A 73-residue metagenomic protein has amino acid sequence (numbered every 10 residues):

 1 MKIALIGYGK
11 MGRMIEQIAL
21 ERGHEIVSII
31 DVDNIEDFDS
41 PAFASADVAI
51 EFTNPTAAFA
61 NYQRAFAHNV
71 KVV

Functional and structural regions predicted by a protein language model:
M1, H24-E25, V70: A structural micro-motif
K2-I15: Glycine-rich adenosine-cofactor-binding loop
L5, E25-V32, A49-F52: Short, hydrophobic beta-strand segments that form beta-sheet elements in well-ordered domains
G9, N34, T53-T56: Short beta->alpha connector loops
M14, I18-D39: NAD(P)-binding Rossmann-fold cofactor-contacting core
S40-V48, F52-V73: Rossmann-fold NAD(P) dinucleotide-binding segment
